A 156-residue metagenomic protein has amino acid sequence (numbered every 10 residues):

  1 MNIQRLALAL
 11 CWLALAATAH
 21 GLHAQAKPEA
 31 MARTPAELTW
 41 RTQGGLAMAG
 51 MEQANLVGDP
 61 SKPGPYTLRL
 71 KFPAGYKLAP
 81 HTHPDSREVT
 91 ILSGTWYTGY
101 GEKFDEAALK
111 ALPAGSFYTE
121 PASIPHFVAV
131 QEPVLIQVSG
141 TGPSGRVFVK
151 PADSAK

Functional and structural regions predicted by a protein language model:
M1-L10: Bacterial N-terminal signal peptides that target proteins for export
A9-T18: Bacterial N-terminal signal peptides
L22-Y66, P151-K156: A short, N-terminal "cap"/entry segment at the start of jelly-roll beta-barrel domains of the cupin/DSBH fold
M31, A107-K110, F127-K156: Double-stranded beta-helix
E52-L56, T67-P80, D105: N-terminal post-signal-peptidase region of extra-cytosolic proteins
P73-Y76, T82-K103: Glycine- and acidic-residue-biased ligand/ion/polar-headgroup-sensing regions
L78-P80, T98-G99, E120-P121, P125-Q131: Short beta-strand His + acidic residue motifs that chelate non-heme Fe in jelly-roll/DSBH and cupin folds
W96, E102-S123: Short acidic-glycine-tyrosine-enriched beta hairpin
